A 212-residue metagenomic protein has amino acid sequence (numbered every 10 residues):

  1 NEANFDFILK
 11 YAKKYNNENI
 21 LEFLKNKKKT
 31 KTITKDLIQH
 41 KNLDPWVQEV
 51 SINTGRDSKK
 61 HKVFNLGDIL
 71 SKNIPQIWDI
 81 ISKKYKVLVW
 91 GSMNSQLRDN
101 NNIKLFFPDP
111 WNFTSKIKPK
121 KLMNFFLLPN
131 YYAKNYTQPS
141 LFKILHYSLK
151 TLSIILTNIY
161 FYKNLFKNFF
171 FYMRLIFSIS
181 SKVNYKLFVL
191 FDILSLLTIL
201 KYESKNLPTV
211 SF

Functional and structural regions predicted by a protein language model:
E2: Soluble catalytic regions of membrane-associated enzymes that act on cell-envelope and secretory-pathway components
F5, N19, F212: Metal-dependent active-site segment of extracytoplasmic phospho-/sulfohydrolases and closely related
I8-Q48, G55-R56, K86-W90: Short, structured active-site-proximal loop/turn typified by the sulfatase FGly-forming signature C/S-X-P-X-R
N53-F212: His/Asp/Glu-rich, glycine-adjacent segments that coordinate divalent cations and/or stabilize oxyanion chemistry on
